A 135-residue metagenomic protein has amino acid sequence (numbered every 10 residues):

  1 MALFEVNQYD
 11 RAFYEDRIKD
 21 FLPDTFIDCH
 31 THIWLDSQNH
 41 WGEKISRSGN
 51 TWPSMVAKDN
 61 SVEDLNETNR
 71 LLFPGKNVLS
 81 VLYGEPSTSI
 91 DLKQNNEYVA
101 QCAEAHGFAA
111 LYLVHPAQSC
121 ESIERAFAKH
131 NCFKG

Functional and structural regions predicted by a protein language model:
M1-E85, S89-D91: An N-terminally biased module of ancient metal coordination in phosphate/nucleic-acid-related enzymes
A2-Y9, L79, S87-G135: Active-site gating/metal-coordination segments in enzymes
